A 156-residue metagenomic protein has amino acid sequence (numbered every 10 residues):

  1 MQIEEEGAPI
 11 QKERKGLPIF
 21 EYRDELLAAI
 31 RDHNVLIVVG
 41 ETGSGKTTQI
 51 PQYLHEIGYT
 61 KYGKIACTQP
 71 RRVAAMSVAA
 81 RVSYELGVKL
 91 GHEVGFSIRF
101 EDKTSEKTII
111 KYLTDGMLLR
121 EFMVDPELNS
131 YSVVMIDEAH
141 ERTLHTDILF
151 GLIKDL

Functional and structural regions predicted by a protein language model:
M1-L156: Conserved P-loop NTPase motor core
